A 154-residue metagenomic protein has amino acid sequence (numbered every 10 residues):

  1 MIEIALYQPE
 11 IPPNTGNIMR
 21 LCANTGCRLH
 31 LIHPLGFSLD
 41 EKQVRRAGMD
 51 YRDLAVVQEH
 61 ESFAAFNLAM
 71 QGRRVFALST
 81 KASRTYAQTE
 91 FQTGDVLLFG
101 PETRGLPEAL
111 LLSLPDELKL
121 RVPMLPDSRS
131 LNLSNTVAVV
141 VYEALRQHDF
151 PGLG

Functional and structural regions predicted by a protein language model:
M1-G154: Post-transcriptional modification and biogenesis factors for structured RNAs of the translation apparatus
